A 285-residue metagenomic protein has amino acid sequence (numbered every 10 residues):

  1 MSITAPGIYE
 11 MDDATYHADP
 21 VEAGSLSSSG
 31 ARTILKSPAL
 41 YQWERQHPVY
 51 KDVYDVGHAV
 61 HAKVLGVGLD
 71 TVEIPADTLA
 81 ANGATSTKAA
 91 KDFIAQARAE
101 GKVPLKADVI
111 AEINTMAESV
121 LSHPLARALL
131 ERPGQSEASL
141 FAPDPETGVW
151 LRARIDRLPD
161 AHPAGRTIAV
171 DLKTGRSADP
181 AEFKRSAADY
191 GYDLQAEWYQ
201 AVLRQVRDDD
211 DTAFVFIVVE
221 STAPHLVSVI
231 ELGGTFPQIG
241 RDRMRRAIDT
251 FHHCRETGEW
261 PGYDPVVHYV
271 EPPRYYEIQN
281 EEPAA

Functional and structural regions predicted by a protein language model:
M1-R152, P265: Metal-dependent nuclease catalytic cores that hydrolyze phosphodiester bonds in DNA/RNA, characterized by
P6, S186-D193, W198-A285: Metal-dependent nuclease catalytic regions and adjoining charged, substrate-binding loops involved in nucleic-acid end
P38-Y41, T174-D179, T222-S228: Short acidic (Asp/Glu) and glycine-rich catalytic loops that position anionic groups and cofactors
Q46-V49, R98-L105, P180-G191, G233-T235: Short histidine-centered catalytic/ligand-binding loop motif
H61, R157, M244: A residue-level signal for conserved active-site and pocket-lining positions in enzyme catalytic cores
H123-R132, P159-I168, R204-T212: Secondary-structure boundary elements
G148-R152, A164-T167, T222-H225: Coil-to-beta-strand transition motifs
A153-R185: Conserved catalytic cores of phosphodiester-cleaving nucleases, focusing on short active-site segments
